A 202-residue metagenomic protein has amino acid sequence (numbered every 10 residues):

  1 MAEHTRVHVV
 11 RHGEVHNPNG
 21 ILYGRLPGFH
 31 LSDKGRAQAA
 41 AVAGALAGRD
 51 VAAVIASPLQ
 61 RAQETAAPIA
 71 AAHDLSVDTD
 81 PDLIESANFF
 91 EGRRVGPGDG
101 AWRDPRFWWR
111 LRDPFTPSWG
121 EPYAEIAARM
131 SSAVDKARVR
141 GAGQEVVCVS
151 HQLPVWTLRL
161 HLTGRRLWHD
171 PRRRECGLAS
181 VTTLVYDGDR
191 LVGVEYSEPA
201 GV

Functional and structural regions predicted by a protein language model:
M1-T5, L75-T79, E85-P97, V139-Q144 (+1 more regions): Acidic, low-complexity terminal tails and accessory targeting/binding regions of phosphate-metabolizing enzymes
H4-E14, G100-W108: Short coil-to-beta-strand
V7, Q144-Q152: Generic beta-sheet signal
R11-E64, I69, W119-S131: Loop-to-helix element that buttresses phosphate recognition and phosphoryl-transfer chemistry
V15, P154-V155: Short active-site segment of divalent metal-dependent hydrolases/proteases that encodes the spacing between
A41-F107: Phosphate-coordination/substrate-recognition cap region in phosphate-metabolizing enzymes
P68, T157-H161: Active-site signature of alpha/beta-hydrolase-fold catalytic machinery across serine- and Asp/Cys-nucleophile hydrolases
D104-E125: Short glycine/proline- and acidic residue-enriched helix-loop micro-motifs that form flexible lids or anion-recognition
